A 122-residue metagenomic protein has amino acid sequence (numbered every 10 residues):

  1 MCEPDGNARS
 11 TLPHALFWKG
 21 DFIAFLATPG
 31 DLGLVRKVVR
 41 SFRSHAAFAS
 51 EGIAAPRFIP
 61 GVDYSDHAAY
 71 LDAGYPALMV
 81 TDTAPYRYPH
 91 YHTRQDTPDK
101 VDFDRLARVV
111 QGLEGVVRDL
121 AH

Functional and structural regions predicted by a protein language model:
M1-H122: Active-site-adjacent substrate-binding region of metalloamidase/peptidase-like peptide-processing proteins
